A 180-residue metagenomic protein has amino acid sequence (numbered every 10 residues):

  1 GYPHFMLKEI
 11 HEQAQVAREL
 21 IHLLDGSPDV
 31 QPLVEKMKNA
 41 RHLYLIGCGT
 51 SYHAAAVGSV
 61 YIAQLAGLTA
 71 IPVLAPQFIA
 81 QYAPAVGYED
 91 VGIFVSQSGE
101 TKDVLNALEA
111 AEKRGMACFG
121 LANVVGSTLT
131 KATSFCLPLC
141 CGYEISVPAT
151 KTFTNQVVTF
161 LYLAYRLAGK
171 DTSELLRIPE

Functional and structural regions predicted by a protein language model:
G1-A14, E19: Intein/HINT protein-splicing elements and their conserved insertion hotspots or analogous self-processing inserts
H11, I21-L23, G49: A broadly conserved detector of short glycine/acidic/proline-rich loop/turn motifs that flank catalytic sites and bind
Q15-G26, T172-S173: Intrinsically disordered or highly flexible coil/loop and linker segments, enriched in small and charged/polar residues
I21-N39: A short, well-structured juxtamembrane/interface segment
E35-P179: Glycine-rich phosphate-binding loops that contact phosphosugars or nucleotide phosphates
